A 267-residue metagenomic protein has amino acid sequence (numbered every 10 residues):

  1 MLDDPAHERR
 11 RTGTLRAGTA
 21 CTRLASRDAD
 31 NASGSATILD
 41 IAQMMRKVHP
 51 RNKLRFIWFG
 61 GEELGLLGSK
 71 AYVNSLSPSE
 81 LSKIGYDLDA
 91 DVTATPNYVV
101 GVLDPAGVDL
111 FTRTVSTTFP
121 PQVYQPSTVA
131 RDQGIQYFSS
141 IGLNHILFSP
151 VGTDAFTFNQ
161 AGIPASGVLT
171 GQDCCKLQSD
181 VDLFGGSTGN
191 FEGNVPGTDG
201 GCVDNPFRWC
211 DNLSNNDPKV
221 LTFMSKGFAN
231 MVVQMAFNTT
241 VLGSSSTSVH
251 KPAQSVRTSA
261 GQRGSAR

Functional and structural regions predicted by a protein language model:
M1-R27, Q43: Soluble metallo-hydrolase cores and metallopeptidase-like ectodomains found primarily in the secretory/periplasmic
L2-D4, T12-A17, R55-W58, I84-A90 (+8 more regions): Structural recognition of the beta-strand scaffold that forms the well-ordered cores of secreted hydrolase catalytic
C21-L24, S69, T95-P96, V102 (+2 more regions): Flexible glycine/proline-enriched surface loops and loop-helix/loop-strand junctions
R27-I41: Active-site alpha-helical elements of protease catalytic centers
D40, M44-L67, V241-S245: Short helix-loop-beta-strand segments that form the rim/entrance of peptidase-like active sites
H49-P50, F59-L177: Metal-dependent peptidase/peptidase-like ectodomains
L54, L143-P150, N238-S248: Surface-exposed patches in mature extracellular/periplasmic domains of secreted proteins
C175-S259: His/Asp/Glu-rich mid-to-C-terminal helical/loop segments that flank catalytic regions of hydrolases
